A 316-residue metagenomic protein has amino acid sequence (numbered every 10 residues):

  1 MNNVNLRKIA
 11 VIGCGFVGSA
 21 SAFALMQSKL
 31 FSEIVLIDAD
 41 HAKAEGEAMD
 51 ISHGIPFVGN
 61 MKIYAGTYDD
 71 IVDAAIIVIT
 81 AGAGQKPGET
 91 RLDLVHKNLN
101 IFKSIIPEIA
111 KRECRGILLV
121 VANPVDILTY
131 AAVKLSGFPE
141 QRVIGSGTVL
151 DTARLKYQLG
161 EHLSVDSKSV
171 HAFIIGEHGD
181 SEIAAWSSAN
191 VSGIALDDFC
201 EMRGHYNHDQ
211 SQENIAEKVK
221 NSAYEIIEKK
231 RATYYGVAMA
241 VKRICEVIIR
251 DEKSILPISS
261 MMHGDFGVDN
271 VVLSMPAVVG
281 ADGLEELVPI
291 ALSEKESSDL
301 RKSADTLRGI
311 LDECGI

Functional and structural regions predicted by a protein language model:
R7-A10: Beta1/beta-strand and adjacent pyrophosphate-binding region of the FAD-binding site in flavoprotein oxidoreductases
C14-G15: Glycine-rich Rossmann-fold phosphate-binding loop(s) that bind the pyrophosphate of adenine dinucleotide cofactors
G18-S19: N-terminal Rossmann-fold NAD(P) dinucleotide-binding loop
Q27-E33, G137-P139: Conserved S-adenosyl-L-methionine
E33, I37-A75, E89, R308-I316: Conserved N-terminal Rossmann-fold NAD(P) cofactor-binding segment
P56-I117: Rossmann-like NAD(P)-binding element
T90-K156: Rossmann-like NAD(P)(H) cofactor-binding subdomain of soluble oxidoreductases
S136-R142, D151-I316: C-terminal substrate-binding/catalytic lobe of Rossmann-fold NAD(P)-dependent dehydrogenases
